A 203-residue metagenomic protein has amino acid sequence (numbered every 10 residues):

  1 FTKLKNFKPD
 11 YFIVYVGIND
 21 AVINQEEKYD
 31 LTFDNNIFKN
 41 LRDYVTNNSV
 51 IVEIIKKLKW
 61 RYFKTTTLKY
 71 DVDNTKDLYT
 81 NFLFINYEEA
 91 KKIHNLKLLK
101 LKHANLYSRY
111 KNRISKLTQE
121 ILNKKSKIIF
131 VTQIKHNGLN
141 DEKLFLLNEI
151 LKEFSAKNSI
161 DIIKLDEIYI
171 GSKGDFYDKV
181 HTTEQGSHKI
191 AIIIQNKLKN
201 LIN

Functional and structural regions predicted by a protein language model:
F1-A21: Membrane-embedded segments
F1-K3, K116-E120, K197: A generic secondary-structure signal
T2-L4, D30-T32, L147, K179-T182: Short, hinge-like loop/turn segments at secondary-structure boundaries
K5-K8, K124-K125, L201: Glycine-rich phosphate-binding loop signature in dinucleotide/nucleotide-binding domains
N19-K152, N158, L165-K173: Serine-dependent acyl-ester chemistry module
Y107-Y110, D161, F176-N203: Histidine-centered active-site loop/cap adjacent to the catalytic His in serine esterases/O-acetyl transfer systems
